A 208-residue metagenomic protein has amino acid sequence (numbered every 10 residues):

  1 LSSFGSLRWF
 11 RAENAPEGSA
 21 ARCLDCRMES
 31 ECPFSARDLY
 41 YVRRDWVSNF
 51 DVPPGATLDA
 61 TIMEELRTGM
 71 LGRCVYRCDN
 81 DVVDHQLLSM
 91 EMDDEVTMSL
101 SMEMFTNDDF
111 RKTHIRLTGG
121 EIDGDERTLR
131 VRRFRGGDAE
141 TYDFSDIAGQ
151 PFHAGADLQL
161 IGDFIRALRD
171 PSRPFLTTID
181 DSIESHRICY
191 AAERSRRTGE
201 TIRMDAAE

Functional and structural regions predicted by a protein language model:
L1-V96, M104-N107, D180: Rossmann-like dinucleotide-binding domain that binds NAD(P)(H)
V82-E208: C-terminal helical cap and adjacent loop that interface with cofactors, partners, or active-site loops
